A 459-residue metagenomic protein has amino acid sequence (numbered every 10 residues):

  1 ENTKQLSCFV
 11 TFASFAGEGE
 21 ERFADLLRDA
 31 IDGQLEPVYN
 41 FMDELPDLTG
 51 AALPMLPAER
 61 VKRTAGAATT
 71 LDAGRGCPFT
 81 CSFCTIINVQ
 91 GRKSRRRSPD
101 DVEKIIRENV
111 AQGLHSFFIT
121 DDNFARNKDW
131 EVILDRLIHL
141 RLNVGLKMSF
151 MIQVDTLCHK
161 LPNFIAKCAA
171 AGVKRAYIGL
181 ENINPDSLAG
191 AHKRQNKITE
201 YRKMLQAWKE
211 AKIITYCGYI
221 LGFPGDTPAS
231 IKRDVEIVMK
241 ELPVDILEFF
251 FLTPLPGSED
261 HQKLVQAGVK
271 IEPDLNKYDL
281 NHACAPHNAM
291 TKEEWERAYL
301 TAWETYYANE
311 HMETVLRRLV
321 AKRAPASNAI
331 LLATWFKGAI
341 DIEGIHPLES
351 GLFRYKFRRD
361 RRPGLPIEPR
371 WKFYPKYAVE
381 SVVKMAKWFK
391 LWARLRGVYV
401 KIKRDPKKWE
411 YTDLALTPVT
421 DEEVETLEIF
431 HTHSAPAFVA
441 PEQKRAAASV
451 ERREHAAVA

Functional and structural regions predicted by a protein language model:
E1-T49, G257: Glycine-rich beta-alpha loop elements in corrinoid/cobalamin-binding modules across cobalamin-dependent enzymes
N2-L6, F79, N127-D129, D186-A191 (+3 more regions): Flexible glycine/acidic-rich beta-alpha junction loops that bind and position SAM and/or redox cofactors in anaerobic
F9, I31-G33, R136, R194-N196 (+2 more regions): Short, hinge-like loop/turn segments at secondary-structure boundaries
V10, A169-R175, L242-V244: Glycine-enriched alpha-helix->loop->beta-strand junction motifs that scaffold or abut catalytic
R28-L35, E236-I246: Basic phosphate/pyrophosphate-binding loop/patch that engages nucleotide-derived ligands
D29, L264, H282-A459: Radical SAM enzyme core and accessory elements
A52-Y216, F223, T227-E236: Radical SAM [4Fe-4S] cluster-binding motif and immediate context
